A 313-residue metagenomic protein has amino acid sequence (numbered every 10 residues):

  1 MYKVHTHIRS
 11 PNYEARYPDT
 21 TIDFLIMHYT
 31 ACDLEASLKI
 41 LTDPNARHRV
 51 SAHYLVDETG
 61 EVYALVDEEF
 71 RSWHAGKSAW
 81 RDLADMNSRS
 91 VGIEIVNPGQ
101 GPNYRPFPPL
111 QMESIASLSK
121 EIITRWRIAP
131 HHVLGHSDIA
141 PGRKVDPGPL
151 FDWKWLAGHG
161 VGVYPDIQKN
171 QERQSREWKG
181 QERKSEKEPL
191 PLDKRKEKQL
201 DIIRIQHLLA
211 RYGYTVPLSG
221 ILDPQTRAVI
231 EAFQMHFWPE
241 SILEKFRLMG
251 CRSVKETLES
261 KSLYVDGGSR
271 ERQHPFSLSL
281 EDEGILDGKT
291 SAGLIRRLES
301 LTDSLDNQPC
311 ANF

Functional and structural regions predicted by a protein language model:
M1-H131: Active-site-adjacent loop/helix surface patches within enzyme catalytic domains that shape the substrate-binding cleft
K77, P109-R127, H131, P141-F313: Cell-envelope/ECM-targeting effectors and their regulatory/trafficking segments
